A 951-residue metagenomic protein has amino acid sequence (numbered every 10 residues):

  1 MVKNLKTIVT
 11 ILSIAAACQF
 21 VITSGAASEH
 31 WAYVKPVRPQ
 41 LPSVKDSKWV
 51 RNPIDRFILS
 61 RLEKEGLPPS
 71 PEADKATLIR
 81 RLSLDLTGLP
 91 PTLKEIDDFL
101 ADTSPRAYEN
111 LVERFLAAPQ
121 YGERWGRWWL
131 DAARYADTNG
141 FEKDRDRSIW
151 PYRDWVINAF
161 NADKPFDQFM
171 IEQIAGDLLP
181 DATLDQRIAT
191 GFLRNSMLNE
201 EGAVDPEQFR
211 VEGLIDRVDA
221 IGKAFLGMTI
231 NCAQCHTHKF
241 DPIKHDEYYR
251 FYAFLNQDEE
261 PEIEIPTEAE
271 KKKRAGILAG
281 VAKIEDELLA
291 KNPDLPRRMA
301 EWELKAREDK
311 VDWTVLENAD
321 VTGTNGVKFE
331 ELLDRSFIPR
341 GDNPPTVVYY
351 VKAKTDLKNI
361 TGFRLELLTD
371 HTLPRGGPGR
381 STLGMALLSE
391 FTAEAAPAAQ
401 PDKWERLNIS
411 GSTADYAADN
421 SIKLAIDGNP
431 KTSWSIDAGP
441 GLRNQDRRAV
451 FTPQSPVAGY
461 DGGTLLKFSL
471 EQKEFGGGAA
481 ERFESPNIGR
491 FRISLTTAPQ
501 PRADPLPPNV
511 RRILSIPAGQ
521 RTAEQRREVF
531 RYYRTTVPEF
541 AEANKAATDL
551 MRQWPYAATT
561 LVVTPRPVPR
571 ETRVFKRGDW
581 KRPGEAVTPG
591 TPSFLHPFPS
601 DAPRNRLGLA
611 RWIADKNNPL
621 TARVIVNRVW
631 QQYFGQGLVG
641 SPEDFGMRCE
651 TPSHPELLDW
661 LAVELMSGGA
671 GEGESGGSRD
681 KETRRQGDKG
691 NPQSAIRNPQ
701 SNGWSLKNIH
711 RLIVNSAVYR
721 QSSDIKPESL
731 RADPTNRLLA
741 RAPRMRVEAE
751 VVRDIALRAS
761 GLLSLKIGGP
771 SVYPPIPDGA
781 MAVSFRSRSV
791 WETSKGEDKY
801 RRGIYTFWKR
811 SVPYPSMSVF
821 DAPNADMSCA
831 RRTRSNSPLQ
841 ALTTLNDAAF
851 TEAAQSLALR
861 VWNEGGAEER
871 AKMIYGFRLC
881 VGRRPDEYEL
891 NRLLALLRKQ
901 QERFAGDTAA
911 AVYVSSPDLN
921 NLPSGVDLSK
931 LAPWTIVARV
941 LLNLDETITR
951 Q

Functional and structural regions predicted by a protein language model:
V2-I22, S667-N702: Intrinsic disorder/low-complexity segments
F20-P42, A162, D167, I171-E212 (+4 more regions): Post-cleavage N-terminal segment of exported redox proteins
V37-R51, E201-L214, Q257-E301, P440-N444 (+4 more regions): Electron-transfer interface patches adjacent to heme c in soluble/periplasmic c-type cytochromes and di-/multiheme
D46-R80, D85, L89-Q120, R134-D181 (+9 more regions): Primarily short, surface-exposed interaction patches in extracytoplasmic proteins
L178-D286, A458, F468, R492 (+3 more regions): Sequence context surrounding c-type heme c attachment/ligation sites in exported
W302-Y349, L368-H371, A399-G462, V574-G584 (+1 more regions): Disordered, acidic Ser/Thr/Pro-rich linker "stalks" and the adjacent N-terminal cap of the next globular domain
T355-G362, G459-K467: Extended extracellular/luminal ectodomain segments enriched in beta-structured repeat modules
L367-T369, S469-E484: Short beta-strand-plus-loop segments that form exposed binding edges in beta-rich domains
